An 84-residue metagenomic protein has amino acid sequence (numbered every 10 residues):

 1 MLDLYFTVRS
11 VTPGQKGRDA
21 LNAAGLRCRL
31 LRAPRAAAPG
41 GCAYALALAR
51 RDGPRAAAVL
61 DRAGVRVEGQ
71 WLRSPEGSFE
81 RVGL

Functional and structural regions predicted by a protein language model:
M1-L2, G40, V67, P75: A general marker of short, structured functional hotspots
L2-A57: Amphipathic, hydrophobic secondary-structure cores in small proteins
R50-L84: C-terminal structural segments of small proteins and small subunits
